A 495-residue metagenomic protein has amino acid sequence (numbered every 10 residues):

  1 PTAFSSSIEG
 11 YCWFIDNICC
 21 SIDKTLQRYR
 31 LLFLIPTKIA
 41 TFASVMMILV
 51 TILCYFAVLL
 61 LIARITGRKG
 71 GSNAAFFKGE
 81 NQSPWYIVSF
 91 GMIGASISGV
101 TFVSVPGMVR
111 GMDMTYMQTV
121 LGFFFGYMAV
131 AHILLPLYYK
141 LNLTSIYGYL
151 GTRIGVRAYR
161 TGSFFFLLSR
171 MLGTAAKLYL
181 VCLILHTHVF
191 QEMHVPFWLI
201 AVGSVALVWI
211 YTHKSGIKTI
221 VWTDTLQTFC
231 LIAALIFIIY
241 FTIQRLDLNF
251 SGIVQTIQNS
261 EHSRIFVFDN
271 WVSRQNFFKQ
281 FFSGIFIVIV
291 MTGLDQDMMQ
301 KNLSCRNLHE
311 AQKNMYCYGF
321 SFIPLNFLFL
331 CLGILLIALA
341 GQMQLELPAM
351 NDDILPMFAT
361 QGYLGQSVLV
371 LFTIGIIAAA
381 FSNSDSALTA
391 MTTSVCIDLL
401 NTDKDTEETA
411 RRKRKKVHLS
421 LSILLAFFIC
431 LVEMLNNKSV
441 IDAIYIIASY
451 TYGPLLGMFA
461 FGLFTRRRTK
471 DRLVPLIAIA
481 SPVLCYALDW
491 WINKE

Functional and structural regions predicted by a protein language model:
F4-S5, Y29, L34, S104 (+1 more regions): Selective for proline/serine-rich intrinsically disordered segments in cytosolic/nuclear regulatory regions
S5-S7, S21, S44: Serine residues within intrinsically disordered or low-complexity segments
N17, S21-K24, Y29, K38-F42: Short, positively charged and aromatic/hydrophobic N-terminal segments
C19, R30-L34, V130, A448: Hydrophobic residues within membrane-embedded alpha helices
T41-E495: Membrane-embedded helix-loop-helix hairpins and adjacent transmembrane boundary segments in multi-pass transporters
